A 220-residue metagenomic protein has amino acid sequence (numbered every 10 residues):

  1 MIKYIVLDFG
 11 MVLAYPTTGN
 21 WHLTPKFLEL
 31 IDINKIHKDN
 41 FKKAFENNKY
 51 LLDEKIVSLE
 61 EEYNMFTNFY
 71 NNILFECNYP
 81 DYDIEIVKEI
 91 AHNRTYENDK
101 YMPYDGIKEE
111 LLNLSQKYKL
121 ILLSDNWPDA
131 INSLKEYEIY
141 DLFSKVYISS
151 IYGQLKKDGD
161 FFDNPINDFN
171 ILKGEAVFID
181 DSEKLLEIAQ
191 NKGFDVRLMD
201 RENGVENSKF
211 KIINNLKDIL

Functional and structural regions predicted by a protein language model:
M1-L7, W127-L220: Asp-based, Mg2+/Mn2+-dependent phosphohydrolase catalytic module
M1-N47, N191: Active-site neighborhood of HAD-like aspartate-dependent phosphohydrolases
M11, E29, L112, K119-I121 (+2 more regions): Surface-exposed, interaction-prone regions with an acidic/low-complexity signature
H22-F27, N40, N47, N68-N72 (+8 more regions): Alpha-helical elements of Rossmann-like donor-binding domains used by nucleotide-donor carbohydrate transfer enzymes
Y50-A91: A metal-dependent, Asp-based hydrolase signature
Y63-T67, Y82-E85, H92-I121, G159: Short, acidic loop-to-helix structural element flanking the phosphoryl-transfer center in phosphate-processing enzymes
T95, D125-P128: Glycine-rich active-site/cofactor-binding loop and its immediate structural neighborhood
Y118-L122, K173-A176: Short active-site oxyanion
